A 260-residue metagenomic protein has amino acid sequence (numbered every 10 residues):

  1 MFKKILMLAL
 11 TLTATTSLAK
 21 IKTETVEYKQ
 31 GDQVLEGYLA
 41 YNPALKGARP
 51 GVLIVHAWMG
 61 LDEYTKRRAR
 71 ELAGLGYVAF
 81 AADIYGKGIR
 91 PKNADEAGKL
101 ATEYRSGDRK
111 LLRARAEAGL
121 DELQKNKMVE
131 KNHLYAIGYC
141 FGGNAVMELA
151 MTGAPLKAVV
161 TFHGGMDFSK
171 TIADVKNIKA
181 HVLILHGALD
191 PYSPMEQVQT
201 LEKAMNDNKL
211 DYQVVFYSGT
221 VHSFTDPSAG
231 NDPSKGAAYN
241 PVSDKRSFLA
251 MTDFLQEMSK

Functional and structural regions predicted by a protein language model:
T25-N126, D226-A238: Serine-hydrolase catalytic machinery in alpha/beta-hydrolase-like enzymes
R68, P194-M205: Short alpha-helix in the alpha/beta-hydrolase fold that links the catalytic acid
M128-Y139: Alpha/beta-hydrolase fold nucleophile elbow
G138-G142, V146: Gly/Ala-rich beta-loop-alpha elbow adjacent to hydrolase catalytic centers
P155-G165: A conserved short beta-strand
I178, I184-H186: Short beta-strand/loop motif that positions the catalytic acidic residue of the alpha/beta-hydrolase fold
L189-S193, H222: Acidic catalytic loop of the alpha/beta-hydrolase fold
N206-K260: C-terminal catalytic histidine-bearing segment of alpha/beta-hydrolase fold enzymes
